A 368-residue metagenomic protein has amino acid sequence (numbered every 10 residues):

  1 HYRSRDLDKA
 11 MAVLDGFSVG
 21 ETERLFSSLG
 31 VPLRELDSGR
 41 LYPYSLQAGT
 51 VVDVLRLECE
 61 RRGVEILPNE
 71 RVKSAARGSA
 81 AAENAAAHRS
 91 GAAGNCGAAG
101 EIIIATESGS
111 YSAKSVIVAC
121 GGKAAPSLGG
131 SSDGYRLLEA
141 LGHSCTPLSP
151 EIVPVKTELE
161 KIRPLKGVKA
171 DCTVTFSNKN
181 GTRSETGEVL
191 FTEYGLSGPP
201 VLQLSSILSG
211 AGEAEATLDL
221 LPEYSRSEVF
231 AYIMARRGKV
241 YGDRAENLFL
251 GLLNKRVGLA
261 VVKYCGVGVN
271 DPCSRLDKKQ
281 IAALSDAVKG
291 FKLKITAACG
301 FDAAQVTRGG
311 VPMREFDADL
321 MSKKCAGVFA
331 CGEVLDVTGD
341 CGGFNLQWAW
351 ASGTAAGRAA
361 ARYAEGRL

Functional and structural regions predicted by a protein language model:
H1-E65: Conserved N-terminal/central alpha/beta ligand/cofactor-binding core
P32, H143-P147, V153-L276: An anion/pyrophosphate-binding glycine-rich loop and adjacent beta-alpha core in soluble alpha-beta enzymes
Y44-A48, E151-E160, A298-E315: Flavin (FAD/FMN) cofactor-binding core of flavoprotein oxidoreductases
L67-N69, L259-T338: A glycine-rich dinucleotide-binding beta-alpha-beta segment and adjacent secondary-structure elements that constitute
P68-A80, G94-G100: A conserved short coil-to-beta-strand element within the FAD-binding core of flavoproteins
V72, Y111-S127, L138-E139, V189-Y194 (+2 more regions): Short hydrophobic core segments
S115-K161: Glycine-rich loop(s) and the adjacent beta-strand/alpha-helix scaffold that form part
A124-L141, D336-R367: A conserved FAD-binding loop/helix module that cradles the flavin
